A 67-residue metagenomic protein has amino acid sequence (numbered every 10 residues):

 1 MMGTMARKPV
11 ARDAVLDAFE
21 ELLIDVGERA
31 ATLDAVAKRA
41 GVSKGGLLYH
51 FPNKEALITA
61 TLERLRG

Functional and structural regions predicted by a protein language model:
M1-R39, A56-T59: Basic, helix-initiating cap at the start of DNA-binding domains
G41-F51: Short hydrophobic/aromatic patch on the recognition helix
Y49, T59-A60: DNA-binding alpha-helical recognition surfaces that contact promoter or target DNA
E63-G67: Short, basic, alpha-helical segments at the C-terminal edge of helix-turn-helix-like DNA-binding modules
